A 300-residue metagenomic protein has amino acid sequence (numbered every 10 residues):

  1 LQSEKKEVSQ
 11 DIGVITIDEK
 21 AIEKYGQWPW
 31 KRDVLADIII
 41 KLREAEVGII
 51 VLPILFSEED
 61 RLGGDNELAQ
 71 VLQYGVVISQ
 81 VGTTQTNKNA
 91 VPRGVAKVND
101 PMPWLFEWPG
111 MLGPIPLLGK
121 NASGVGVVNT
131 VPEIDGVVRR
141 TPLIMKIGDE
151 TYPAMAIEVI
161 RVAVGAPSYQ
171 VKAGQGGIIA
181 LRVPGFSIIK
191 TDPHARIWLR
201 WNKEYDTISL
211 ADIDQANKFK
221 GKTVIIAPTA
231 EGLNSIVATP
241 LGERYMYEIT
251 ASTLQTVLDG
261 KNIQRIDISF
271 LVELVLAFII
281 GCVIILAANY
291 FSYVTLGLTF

Functional and structural regions predicted by a protein language model:
L1-S187, K218-T295: Non-transmembrane functional regions of envelope-associated proteins
V171-Q215: Substrate-access "cap/lid" subdomains that shape and gate the entrance to catalytic or ligand-binding pockets
L296-F300: Cytoplasmic-side transmembrane-helix entry/capping segments in multi-pass membrane proteins
